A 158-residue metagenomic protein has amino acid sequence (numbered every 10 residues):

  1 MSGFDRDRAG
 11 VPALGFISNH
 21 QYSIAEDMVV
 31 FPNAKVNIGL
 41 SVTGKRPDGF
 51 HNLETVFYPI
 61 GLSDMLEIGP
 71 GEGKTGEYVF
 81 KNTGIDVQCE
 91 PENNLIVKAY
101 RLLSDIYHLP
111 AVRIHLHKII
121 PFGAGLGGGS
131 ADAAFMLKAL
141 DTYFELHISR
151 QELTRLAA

Functional and structural regions predicted by a protein language model:
F16-A124, T142, L146-Q151: ATP-binding N-lobe of GHMP and related small-molecule kinases
A124-S130: Acidic (Asp/Glu-rich) catalytic motifs at the cytosolic membrane interface
S130, R150-A158: FabD-like malonyl-/acyl-CoA
S130-Y143: Short, small-residue alpha-helix embedded
